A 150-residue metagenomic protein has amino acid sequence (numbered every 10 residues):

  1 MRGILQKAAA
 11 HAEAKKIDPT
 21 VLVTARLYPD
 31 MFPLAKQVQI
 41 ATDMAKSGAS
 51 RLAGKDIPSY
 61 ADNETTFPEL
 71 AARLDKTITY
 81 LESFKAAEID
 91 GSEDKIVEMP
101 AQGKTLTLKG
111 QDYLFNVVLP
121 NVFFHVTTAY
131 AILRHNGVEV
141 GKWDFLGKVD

Functional and structural regions predicted by a protein language model:
M1-A14, A129, L133: Long, well-ordered alpha-helical segments
R2, M31, V38, A71 (+2 more regions): Generic structural concept
I4-K7, M44, Y80, F84 (+1 more regions): Generic, well-ordered alpha-helical scaffold segments in large soluble proteins
A12-V23, S83-L114, L146: Acidic interhelical loop/turn segments
V23-I57, L106-G141: Short, contiguous alpha-helical
P33, L70, A101-K104: Short, solvent-exposed polar/charged micro-motifs at secondary-structure junctions
K46-A87: Helix-adjacent hinge/juxtasegments
V140-D150: Short, highly charged C-terminal tails/helix-capping segments
